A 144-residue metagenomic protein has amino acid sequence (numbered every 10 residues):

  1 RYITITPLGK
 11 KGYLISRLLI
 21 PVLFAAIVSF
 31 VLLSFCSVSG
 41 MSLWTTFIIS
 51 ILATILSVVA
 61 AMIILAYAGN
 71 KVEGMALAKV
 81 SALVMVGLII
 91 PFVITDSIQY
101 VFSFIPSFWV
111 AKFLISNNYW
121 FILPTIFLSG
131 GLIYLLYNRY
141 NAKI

Functional and structural regions predicted by a protein language model:
Y2-K10: Short helix-to-coil transition segments within interhelical loops that connect adjacent transmembrane helices
K10-K11, I15-G69: Alpha-helical transmembrane segments and their short interhelical loops
L14-L19, I48, E73-K79, I115 (+1 more regions): Internal alpha-helical transmembrane segments of multi-pass membrane proteins, especially GPCRs
P21, A53-T54, K79-L83, I126-G130: Residue-level recognition of pore/gate-forming positions within transmembrane alpha-helices of multi-pass
L23-V31, V80, W120, P124: Hydrophobic alpha-helical transmembrane segments of multipass membrane transporters and ion channels, focusing on
V59-F108: Transmembrane helix segments
G87-R139: Terminal transmembrane helical anchor/hairpin motif
Y140-I144: Short cytosolic juxtamembrane segments of multi-pass membrane proteins
